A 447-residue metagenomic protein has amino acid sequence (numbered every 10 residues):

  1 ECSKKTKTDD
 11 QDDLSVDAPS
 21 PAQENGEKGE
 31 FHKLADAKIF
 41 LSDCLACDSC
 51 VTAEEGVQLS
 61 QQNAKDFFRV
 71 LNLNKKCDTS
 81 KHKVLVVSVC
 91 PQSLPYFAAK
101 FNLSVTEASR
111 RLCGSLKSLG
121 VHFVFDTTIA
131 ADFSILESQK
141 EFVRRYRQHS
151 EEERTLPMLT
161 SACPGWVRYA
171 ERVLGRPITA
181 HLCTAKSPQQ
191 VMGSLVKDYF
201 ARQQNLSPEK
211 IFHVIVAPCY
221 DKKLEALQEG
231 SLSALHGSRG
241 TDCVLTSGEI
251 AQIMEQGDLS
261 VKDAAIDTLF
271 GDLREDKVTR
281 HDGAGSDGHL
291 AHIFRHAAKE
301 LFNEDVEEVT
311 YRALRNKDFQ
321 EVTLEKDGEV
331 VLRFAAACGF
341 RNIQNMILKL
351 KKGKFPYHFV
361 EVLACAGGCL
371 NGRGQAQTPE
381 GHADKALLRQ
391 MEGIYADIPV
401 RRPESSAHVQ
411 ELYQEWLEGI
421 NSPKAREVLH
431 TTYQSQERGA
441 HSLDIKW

Functional and structural regions predicted by a protein language model:
E1-W447: Iron-sulfur-associated redox domains of electron-transfer enzymes in respiratory and anaerobic energy metabolism
